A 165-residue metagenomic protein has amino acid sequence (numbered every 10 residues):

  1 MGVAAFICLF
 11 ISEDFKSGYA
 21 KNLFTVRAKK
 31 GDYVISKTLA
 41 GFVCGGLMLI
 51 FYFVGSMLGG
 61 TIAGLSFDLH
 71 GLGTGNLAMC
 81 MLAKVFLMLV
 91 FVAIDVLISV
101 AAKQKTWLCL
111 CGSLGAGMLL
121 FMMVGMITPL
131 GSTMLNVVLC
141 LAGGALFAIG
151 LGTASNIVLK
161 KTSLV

Functional and structural regions predicted by a protein language model:
M1-D14, T133-G143: Membrane-embedded or membrane-proximal helical elements that form or frame transporter/channel pores
M1-F10, I35-A102: Secretory targeting signals
F10-F42: Helix-loop-helix units of permease transmembrane domains in multi-pass membrane transporters, especially ABC
T25, K29, T38, F51-Y52 (+2 more regions): Residue-level signal for alpha-helical context at structural boundaries
K29-G31, I35, G73, Q104-C109 (+1 more regions): Membrane-helix interface segments
D68, A102-V165: Terminal transmembrane helical anchor/hairpin motif
